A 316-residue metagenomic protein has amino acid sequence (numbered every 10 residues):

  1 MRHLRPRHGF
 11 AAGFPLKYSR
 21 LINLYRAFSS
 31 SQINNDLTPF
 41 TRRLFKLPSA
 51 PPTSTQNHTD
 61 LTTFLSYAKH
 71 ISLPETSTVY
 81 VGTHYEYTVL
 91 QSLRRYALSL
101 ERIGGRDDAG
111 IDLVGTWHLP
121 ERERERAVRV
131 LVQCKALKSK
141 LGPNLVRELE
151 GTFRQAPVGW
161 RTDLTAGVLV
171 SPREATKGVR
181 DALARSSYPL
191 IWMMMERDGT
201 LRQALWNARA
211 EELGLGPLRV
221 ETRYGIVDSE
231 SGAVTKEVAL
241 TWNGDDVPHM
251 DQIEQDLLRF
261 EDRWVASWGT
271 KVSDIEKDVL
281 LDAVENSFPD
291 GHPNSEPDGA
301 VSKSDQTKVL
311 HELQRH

Functional and structural regions predicted by a protein language model:
M1-H316: Mixed-charge (Asp/Glu-Lys/Arg
